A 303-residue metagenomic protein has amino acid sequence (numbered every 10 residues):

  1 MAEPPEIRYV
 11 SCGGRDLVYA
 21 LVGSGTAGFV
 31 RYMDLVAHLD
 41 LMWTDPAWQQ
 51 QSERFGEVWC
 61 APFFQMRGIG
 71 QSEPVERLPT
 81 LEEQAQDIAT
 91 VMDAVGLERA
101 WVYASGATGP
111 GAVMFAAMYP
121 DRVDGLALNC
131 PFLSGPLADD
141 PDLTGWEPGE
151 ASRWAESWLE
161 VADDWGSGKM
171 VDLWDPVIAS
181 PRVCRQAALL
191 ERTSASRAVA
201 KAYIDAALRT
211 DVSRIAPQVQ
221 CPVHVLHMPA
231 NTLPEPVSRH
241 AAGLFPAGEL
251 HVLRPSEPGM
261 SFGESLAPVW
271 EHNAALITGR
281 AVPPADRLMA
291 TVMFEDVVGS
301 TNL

Functional and structural regions predicted by a protein language model:
M1-G279, F294: Ligand-binding pocket scaffold of soluble enzyme catalytic domains
G279-L303: Catalytic NTP-binding/metal-coordinating core of nucleotidyl cyclase/transferase enzymes
